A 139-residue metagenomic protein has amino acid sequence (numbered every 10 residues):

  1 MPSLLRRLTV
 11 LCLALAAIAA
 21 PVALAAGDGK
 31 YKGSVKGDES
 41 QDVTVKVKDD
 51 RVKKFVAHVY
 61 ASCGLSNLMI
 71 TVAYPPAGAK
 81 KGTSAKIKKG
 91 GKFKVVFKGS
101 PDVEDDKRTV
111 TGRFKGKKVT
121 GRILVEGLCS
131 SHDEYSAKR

Functional and structural regions predicted by a protein language model:
M1-L11: Bacterial N-terminal signal peptides that target proteins for export
L11-A19: Bacterial N-terminal signal peptides
A19-A26: Bacterial Sec-dependent signal peptides at the C-terminal "C-region" and cleavage site
A26-T71, P75-A77, I87-K115, E126-S136: Short, solvent-exposed loop/hinge segments that bridge or flank secondary-structure elements
K118-T120: Beta-strand-dominated lipid-handling architectures at cellular/organellar boundaries
